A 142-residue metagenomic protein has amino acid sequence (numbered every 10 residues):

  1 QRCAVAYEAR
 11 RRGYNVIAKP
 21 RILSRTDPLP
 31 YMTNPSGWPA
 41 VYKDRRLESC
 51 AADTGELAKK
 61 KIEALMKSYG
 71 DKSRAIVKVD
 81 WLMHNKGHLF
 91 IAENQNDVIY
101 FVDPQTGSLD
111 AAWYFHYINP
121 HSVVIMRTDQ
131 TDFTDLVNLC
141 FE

Functional and structural regions predicted by a protein language model:
Q1-R45: Active-site nucleophile-adjacent alpha helix/oxyanion-hole segment immediately C-terminal to the catalytic cysteine
L23-S36, A52-K59, Y117-N119: Low-complexity, intrinsically disordered regions enriched in charged/polar residues
T26, K43, L47, A52 (+1 more regions): Intrinsic disorder/low-complexity signal
P35-Y69: Long, charged/polar, surface-exposed segments that mediate recognition or autoinhibition
E56, K60-E142: Active-site or metal-binding loop neighborhoods of secreted/extracellular toxin and effector enzymes
